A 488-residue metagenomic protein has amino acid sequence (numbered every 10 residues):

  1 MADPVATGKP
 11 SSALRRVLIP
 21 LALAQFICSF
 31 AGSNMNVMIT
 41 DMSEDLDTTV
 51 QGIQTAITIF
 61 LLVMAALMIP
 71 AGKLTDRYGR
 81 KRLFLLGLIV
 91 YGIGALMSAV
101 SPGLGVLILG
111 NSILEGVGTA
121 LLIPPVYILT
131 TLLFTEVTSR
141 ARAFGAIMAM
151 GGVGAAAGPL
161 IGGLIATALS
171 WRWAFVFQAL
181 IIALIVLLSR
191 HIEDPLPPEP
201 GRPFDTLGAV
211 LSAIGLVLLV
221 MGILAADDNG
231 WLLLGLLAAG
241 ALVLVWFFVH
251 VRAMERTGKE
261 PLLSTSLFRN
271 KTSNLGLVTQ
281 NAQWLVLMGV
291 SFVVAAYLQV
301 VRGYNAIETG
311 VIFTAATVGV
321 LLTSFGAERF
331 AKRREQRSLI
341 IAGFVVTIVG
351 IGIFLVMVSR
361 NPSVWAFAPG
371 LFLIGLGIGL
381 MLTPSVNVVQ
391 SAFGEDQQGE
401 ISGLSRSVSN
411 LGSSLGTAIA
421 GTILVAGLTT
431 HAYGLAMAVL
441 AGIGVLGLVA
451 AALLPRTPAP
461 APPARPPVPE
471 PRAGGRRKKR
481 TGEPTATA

Functional and structural regions predicted by a protein language model:
M1-A13, P198, L454-A488: Intrinsic disorder in cytosolic terminal tails and internal cytosolic loops of multi-pass membrane transporters
L14-V37, V50, V126, L169 (+3 more regions): 12-transmembrane solute porter fold
L21, C28-S29, I57-F60, M64 (+11 more regions): Structural signature of transmembrane alpha-helices in multi-pass secondary transporters
M38-A66, V106-I108, I307-V311: Extracellular/periplasmic helix-loop-helix junction of adjacent transmembrane segments in MFS-like secondary
T58-G72, A120-Y127, T314-G326: Central cavity-lining transmembrane alpha-helices of secondary-active solute carriers, predominantly the Major
D76-L207, E395: Helix-loop-helix hairpins in multi-pass membrane proteins, especially solute transporters
T167-Q280, V286, Y304-N305, V311-I312 (+1 more regions): Hydrophobic transmembrane-helix bundles of small-molecule transporters
